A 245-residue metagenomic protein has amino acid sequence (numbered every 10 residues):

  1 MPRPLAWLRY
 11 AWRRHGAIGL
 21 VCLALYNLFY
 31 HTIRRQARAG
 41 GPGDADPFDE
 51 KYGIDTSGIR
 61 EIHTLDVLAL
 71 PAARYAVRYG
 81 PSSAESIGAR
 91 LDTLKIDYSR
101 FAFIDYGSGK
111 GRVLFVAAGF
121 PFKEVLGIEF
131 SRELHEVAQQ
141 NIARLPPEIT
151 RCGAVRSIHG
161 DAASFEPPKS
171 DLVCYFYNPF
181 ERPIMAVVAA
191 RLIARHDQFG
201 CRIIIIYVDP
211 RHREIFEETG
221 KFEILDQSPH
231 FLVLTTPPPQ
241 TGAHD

Functional and structural regions predicted by a protein language model:
P2-S99: S-adenosyl-L-methionine
R100-G109: Conserved class I S-adenosyl-L-methionine
G111-F115: Glycine-rich SAM-binding Motif I of class I
K123-I128: Short beta-strand element of Class I
S131: Conserved SAM/SAH-binding beta-strand->alpha-helix loop
H135-K169: S-adenosyl-L-methionine
S157-D197, C201: Active-site segment flanking the S-adenosylmethionine/decSAM binding pocket in AdoMet-dependent transferases
P183-P238: C-terminal substrate-binding/active-site "lid" region of AdoMet-derived donor-dependent transferases
